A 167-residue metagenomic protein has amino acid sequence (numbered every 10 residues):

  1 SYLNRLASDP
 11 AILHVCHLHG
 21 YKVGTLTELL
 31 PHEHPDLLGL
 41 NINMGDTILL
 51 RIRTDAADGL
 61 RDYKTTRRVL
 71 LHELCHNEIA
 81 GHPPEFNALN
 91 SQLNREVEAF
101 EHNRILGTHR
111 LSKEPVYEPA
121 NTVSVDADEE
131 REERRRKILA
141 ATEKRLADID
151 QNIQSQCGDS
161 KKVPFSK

Functional and structural regions predicted by a protein language model:
S1-D58, G81-K167: Metalloprotease/metallohydrolase-associated module, dominated by Zn2+-dependent proteases
R61: Short conserved micro-motifs at the rims of enzyme active sites and ligand-binding pockets
K64-A80, F86: Active-site recognition of the HExxH zinc-binding catalytic motif
